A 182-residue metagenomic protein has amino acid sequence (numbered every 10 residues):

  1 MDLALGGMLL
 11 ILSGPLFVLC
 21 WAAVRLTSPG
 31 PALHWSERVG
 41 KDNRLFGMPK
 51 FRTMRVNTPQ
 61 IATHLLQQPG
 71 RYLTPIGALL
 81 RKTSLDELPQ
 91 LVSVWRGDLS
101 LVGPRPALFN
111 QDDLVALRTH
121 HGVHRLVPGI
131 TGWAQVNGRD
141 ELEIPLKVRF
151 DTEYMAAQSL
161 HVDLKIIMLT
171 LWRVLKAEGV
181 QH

Functional and structural regions predicted by a protein language model:
M1-V56, S93, L160, K165-H182: A hydrophobic, helix-centered structural microdomain
I11, L80-T83, R125: Glycosyltransferase donor-binding loop in the core domain
R25-L26, K82, V94, G138: Conserved catalytic core of Hanks-type protein kinase domains
A32-Y72, I130-R149: Short, glycine-rich, amphipathic interfacial segments at transmembrane boundaries or analogous
I76-T83, T152-A156: Short, well-ordered beta-strand elements within core beta-sheets of diverse protein domains
R81-L91: Short acidic-aromatic low-complexity motifs
P89-H182: Hydrophobic structural segments characteristic of membrane proteins
